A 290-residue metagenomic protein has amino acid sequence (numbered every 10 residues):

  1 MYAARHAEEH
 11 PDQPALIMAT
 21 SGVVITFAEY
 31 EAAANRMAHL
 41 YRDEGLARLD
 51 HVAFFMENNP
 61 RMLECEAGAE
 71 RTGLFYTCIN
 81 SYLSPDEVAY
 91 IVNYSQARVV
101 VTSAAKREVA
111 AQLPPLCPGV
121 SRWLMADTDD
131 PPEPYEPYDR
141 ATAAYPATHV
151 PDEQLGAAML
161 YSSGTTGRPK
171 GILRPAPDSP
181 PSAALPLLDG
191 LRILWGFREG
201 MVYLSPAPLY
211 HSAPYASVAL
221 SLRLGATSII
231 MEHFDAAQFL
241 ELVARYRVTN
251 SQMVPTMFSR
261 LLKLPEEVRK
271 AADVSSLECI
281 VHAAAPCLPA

Functional and structural regions predicted by a protein language model:
M1-A15, A32, A157: A short N-terminal helical cap/helix-turn-helix that marks the beginning of AMP-binding/adenylate-forming
A15-N59, L63-A67, S84-A89: Conserved AMP-binding/adenylate-forming core of the ANL superfamily
E31-R36, A143, I172-R198, S259-K263: Conserved structural elements of the adenylate-forming
H51, E57-P85, N93-V99, Q112-L116 (+3 more regions): A short helix-loop-beta submotif of the ANL/AMP-binding
M56, T77-Y90, A104-K106, A226-Y246 (+1 more regions): ATP-dependent adenylate-forming carboxylate-activation enzymes
E57, T102-A111, A207, V248-A290: Adenylate-forming
V109-L160, R168, A176-L188, L264-E267: ANL superfamily adenylate-forming
P180-V202, P206, Y210-T249, L264 (+1 more regions): Conserved AMP-binding/adenylation subdomain of ANL enzymes
